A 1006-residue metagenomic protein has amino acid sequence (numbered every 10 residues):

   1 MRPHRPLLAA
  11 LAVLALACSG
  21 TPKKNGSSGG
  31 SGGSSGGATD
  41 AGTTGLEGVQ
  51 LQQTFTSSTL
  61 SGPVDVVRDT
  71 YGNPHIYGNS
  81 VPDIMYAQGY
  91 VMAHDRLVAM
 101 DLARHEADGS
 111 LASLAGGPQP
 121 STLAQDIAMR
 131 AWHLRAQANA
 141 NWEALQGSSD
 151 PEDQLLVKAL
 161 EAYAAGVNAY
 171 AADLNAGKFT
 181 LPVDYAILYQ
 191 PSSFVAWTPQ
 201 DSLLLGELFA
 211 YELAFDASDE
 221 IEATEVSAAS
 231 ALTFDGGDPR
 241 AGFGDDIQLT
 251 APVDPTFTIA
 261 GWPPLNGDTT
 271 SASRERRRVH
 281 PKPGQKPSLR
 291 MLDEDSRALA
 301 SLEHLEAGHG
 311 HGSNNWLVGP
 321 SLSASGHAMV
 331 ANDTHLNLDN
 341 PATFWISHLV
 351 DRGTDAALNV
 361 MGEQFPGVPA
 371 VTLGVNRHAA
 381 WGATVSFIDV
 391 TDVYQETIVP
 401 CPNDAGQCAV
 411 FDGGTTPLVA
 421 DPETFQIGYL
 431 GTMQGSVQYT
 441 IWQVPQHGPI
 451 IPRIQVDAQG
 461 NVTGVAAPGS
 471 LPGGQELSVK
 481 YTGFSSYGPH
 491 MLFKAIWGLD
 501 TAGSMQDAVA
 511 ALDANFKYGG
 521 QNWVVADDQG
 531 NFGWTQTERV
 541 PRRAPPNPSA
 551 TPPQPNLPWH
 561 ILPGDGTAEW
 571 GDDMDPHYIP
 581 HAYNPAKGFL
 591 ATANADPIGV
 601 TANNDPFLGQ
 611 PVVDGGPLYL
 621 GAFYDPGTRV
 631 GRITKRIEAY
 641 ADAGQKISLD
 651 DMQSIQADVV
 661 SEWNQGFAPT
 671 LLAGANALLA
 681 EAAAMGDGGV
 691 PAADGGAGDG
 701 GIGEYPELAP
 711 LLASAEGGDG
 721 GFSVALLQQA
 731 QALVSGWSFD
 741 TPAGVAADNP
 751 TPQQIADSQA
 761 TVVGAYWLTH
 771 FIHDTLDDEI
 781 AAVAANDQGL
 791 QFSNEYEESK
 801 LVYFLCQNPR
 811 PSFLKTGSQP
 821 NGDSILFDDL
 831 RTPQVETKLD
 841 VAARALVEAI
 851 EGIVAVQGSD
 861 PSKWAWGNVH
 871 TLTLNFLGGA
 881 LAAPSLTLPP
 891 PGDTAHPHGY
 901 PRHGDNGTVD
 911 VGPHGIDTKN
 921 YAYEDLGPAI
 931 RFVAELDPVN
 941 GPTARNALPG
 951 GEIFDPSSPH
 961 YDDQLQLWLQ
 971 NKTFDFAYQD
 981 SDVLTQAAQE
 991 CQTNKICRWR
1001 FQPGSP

Functional and structural regions predicted by a protein language model:
M1-L16: Sec-dependent bacterial lipoprotein signal peptides
L16-E47, D687, D694-D699: Ser/Thr-rich, Pro/Gly/Ala-heavy low-complexity intrinsically disordered linkers and tails of secreted extracellular
G45-M329, T334, N340, R352 (+1 more regions): Substrate-recognition/specificity elements adjacent to catalytic centers across diverse enzyme folds
D83-Q125, R130-L134, N141, G382-T440 (+1 more regions): Gly/Pro-rich active-site capping loops and adjacent beta-alpha segments that organize cofactor/substrate pockets
A87-Q88, A138-K158, K480-Y481, F493-L499 (+3 more regions): Second-shell loop/turn segments in exported
L349-Q364, A370, G374-A379, A383-P558: Glycine- and hydrophobic-rich flexible loops that cap the catalytic core of alpha/beta enzyme folds
Q475, N515-Y640, Q754-N794, S799-Y803 (+1 more regions): Hydrophobic alpha-helical segments
N603-G688, G703-E704, R810-P1006: Terminal end segments
